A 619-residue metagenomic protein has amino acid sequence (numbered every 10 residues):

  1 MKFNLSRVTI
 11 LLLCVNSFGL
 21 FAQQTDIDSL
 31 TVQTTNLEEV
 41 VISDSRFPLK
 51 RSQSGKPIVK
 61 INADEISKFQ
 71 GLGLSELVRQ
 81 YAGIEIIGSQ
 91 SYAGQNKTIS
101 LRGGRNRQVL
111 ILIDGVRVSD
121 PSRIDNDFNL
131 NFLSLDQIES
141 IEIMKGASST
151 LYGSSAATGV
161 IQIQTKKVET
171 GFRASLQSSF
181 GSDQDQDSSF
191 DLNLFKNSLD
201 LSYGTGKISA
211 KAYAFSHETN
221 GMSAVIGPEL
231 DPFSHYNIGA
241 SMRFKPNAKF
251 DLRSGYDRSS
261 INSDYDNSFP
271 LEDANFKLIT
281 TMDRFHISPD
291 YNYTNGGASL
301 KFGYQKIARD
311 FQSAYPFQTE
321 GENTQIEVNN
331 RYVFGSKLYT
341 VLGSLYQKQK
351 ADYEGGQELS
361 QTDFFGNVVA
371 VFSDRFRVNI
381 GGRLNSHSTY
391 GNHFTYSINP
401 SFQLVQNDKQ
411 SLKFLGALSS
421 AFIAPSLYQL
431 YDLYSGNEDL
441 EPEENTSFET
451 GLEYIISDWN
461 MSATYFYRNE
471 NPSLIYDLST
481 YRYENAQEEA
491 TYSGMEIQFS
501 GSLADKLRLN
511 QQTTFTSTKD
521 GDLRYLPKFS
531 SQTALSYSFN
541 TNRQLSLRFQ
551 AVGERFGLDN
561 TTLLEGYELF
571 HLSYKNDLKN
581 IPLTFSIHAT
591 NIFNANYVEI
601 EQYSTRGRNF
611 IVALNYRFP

Functional and structural regions predicted by a protein language model:
T9, Y92, S202-T205, F215 (+8 more regions): Conserved C-terminal beta-signal and adjacent last beta-strands/turns of outer-membrane beta-barrel proteins
E39, L74-L77, K97-S100, L112 (+4 more regions): N-terminal periplasmic accessory domains that precede and gate Gram-negative outer-membrane beta-barrel machines
E39-S67, T98: N-terminal periplasmic "start-of-domain" segments of outer-membrane beta-barrel proteins
S75, R79-R117: Extracytoplasmic beta-strand/coil segments of soluble accessory domains associated with Gram-negative outer-membrane
R117-K145: Short acidic/polar hinge/loop motifs at secondary-structure boundaries that mediate gating or recognition
T170-L192, K196-L278: Periplasmic-side early beta-strands and strand-to-turn transitions of outer-membrane beta-barrels
S260-N262, G355-Q357, S388-F394, F402-E449 (+4 more regions): Surface-exposed extracellular loop regions of Gram-negative outer-membrane beta-barrel proteins, predominantly
L271-S288, N292, T319, K413-N471 (+3 more regions): Outer-membrane beta-barrel signature, preferentially recognizing the C-terminal barrel domain of Gram-negative
